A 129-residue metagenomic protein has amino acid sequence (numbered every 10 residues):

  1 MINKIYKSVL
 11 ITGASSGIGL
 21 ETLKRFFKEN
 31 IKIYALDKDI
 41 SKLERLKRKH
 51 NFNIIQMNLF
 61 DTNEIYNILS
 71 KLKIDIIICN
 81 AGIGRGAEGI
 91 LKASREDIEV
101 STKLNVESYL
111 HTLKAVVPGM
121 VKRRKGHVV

Functional and structural regions predicted by a protein language model:
K7, I74, V121-V129: Active-site loop of short-chain dehydrogenase/reductase
S8-I11, I77-I78: Conserved hydrophobic beta-strands of the Rossmann-like cofactor-binding core in SDR/related NAD(P)H-dependent
S15-S16: Conserved glycine-rich cofactor-binding loop
I31-L43: Conserved glycine-rich Rossmann-like NAD(P)H-binding loop of the short-chain dehydrogenase/reductase
K49-D61: Rossmann-fold cofactor-recognition segment
A81-G86: Conserved NAD(P)H cofactor-binding loop of Rossmann-fold oxidoreductase domains
L91-L110, K125: Catalytic Tyr-X3-Lys loop
L113-K114: A short, exposed helix-loop element centered on a Lys and neighboring polar residues
